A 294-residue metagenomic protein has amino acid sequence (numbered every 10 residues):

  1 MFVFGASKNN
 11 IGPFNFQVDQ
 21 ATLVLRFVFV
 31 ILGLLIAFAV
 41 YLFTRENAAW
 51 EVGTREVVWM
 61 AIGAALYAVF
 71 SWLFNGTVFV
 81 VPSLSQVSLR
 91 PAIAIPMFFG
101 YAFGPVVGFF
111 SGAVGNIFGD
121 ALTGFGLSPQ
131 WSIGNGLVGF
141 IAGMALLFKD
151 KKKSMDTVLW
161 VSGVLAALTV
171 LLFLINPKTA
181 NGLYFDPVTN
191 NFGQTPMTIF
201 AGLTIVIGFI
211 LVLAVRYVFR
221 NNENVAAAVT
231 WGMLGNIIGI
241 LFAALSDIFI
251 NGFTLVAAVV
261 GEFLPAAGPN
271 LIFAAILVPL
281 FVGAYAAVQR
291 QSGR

Functional and structural regions predicted by a protein language model:
F2-R294: Loop-helix junctions at membrane interfaces
